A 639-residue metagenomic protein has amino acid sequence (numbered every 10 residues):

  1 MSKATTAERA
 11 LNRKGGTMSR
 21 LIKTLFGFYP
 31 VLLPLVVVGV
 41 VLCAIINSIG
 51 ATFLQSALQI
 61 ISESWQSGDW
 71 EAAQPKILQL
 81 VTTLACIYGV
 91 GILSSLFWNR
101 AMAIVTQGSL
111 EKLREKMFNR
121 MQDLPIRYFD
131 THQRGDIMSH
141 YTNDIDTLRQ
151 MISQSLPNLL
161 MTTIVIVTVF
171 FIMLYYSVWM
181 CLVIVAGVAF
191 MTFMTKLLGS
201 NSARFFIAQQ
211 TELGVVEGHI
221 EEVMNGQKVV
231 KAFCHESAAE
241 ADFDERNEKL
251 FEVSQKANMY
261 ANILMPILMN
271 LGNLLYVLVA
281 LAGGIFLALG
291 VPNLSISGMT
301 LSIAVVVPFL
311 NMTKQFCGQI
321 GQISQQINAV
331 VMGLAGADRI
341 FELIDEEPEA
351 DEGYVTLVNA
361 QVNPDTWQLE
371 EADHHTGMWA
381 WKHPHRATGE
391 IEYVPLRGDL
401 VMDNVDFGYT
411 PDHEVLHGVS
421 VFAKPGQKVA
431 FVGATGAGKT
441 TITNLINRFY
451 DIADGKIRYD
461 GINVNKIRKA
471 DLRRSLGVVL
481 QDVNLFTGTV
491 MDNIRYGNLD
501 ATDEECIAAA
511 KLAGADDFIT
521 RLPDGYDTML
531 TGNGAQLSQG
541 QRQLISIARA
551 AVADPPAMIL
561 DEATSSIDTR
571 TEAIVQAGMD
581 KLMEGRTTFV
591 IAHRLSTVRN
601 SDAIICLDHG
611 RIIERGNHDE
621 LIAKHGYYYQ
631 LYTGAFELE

Functional and structural regions predicted by a protein language model:
M1-N47, S62-T83, W98-M102, T106 (+8 more regions): Membrane-integrated ABC transporters
A7-G15, V38, I46-Q59, C86-R134 (+11 more regions): Juxtamembrane helix-loop junctions of ABC transporter transmembrane domains
G27-P30, I126-R127, N143-I152, L156 (+7 more regions): An intracellular "coupling" helix at the cytosolic face of ABC transporter transmembrane type-1 domains
F28, L32-C43, Q154-A208, L281-L301 (+1 more regions): Transmembrane helices of ABC transporter permease
V31-F97, L174-W179, L281, G290-I303: Transmembrane helix-loop-helix hairpins at lipid-water interfaces of multipass membrane proteins, especially the type-1
W65, I172-A186, Y260-D338, L343-E347 (+2 more regions): Helix-loop-helix
W70, A360-E639: ABC-type nucleotide-binding domain
